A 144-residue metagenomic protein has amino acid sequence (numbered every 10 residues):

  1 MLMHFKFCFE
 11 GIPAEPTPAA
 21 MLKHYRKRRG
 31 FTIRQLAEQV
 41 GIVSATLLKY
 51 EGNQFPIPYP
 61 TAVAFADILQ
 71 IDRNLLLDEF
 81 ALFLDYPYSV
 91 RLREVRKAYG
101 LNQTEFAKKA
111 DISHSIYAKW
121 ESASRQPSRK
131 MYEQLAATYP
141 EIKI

Functional and structural regions predicted by a protein language model:
L2-R28, D78-A98: A short, Lys/Arg-rich alpha-helix, primarily the initiator
A20-Q39, A64, V90-E105, Q134: Short basic helix-loop element that most often maps to the first helix and adjoining turn of HTH DNA-binding modules
L22, L36-A37, L47-Y50, L76 (+3 more regions): Conserved hydrophobic/aromatic packing and binding residues within compact polymer-binding modules
G41-F55, A81, I112-P127: Recognition helix of helix-turn-helix/homeodomain-like DNA-binding domains that insert into the DNA major groove
P60-L75, R129-I144: DNA major-groove recognition helix of helix-turn-helix/homeodomain DNA-binding modules
D85-E133, A137: Helix-turn-helix/homeodomain-like alpha-helical modules used for DNA recognition and transcription-factor dimerization
